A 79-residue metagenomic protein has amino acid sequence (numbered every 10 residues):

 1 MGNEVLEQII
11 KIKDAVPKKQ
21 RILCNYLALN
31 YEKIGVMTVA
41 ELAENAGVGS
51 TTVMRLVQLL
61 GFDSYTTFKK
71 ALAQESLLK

Functional and structural regions predicted by a protein language model:
G2-N25, L29-V36, E41-S50, R55-K79: HTH-adjacent hinge/linker in prokaryotic transcriptional regulators
